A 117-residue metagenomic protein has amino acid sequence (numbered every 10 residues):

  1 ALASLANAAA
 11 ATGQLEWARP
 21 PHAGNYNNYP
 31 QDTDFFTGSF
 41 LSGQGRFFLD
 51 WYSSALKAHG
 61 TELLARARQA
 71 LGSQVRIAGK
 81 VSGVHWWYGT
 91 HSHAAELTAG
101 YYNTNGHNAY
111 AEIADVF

Functional and structural regions predicted by a protein language model:
A1-D115: Polysaccharide-binding and catalytic clefts of secreted carbohydrate-active enzymes
